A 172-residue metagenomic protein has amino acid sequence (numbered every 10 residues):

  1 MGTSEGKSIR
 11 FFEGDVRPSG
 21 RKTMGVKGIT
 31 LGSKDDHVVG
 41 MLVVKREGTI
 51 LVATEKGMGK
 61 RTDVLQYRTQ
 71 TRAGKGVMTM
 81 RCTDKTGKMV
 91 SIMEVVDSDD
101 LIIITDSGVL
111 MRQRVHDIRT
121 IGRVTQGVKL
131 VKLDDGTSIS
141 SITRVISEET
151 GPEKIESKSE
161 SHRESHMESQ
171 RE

Functional and structural regions predicted by a protein language model:
M1-E172: Short, structured "edge-of-domain" segments at secondary-structure transitions
